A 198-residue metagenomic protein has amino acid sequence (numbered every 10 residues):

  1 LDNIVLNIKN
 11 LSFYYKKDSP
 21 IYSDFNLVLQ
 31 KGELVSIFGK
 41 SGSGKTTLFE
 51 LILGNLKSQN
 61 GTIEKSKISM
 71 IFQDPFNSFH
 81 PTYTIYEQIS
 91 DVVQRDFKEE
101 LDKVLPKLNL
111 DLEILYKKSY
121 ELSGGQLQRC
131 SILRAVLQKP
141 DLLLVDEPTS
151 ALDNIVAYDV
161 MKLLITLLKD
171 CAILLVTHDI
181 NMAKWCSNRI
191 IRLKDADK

Functional and structural regions predicted by a protein language model:
F38-K40: The feature captures the beta-strand-to-loop junction immediately N-terminal to the Walker
L53: Helix-to-loop junction immediately C-terminal to a conserved catalytic motif
D74, P81-F97: Q-loop/switch helix immediately C-terminal to the Walker
K118-L122, Q126: Conserved ABC ATPase signature
I132, V160: Hydrophobic anchor residue at the start of the ABC signature
L137-D141: A short, proline-enriched helix->beta-strand linker immediately N-terminal to the Walker B motif in ABC-type P-loop
L143-E147: Catalytic Walker B motif of ABC-type/P-loop ATPase nucleotide-binding domains
